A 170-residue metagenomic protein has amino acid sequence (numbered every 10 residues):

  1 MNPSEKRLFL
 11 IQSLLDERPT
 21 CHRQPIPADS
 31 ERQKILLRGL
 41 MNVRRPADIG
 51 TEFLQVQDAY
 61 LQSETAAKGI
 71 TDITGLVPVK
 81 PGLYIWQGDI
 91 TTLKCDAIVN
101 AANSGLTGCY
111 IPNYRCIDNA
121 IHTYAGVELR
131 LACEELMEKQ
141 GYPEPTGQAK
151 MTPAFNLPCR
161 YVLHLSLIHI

Functional and structural regions predicted by a protein language model:
M1-L76: Non-catalytic accessory regions outside enzyme or core folds
C21-P27, Q87-D89, T152: Short, functional N-terminal and low-complexity linear motifs
R45-T71, G105-A125, P153-N156: Short, charge-rich amphipathic segments
A59-A101: Long amphipathic N-terminal alpha/beta scaffold segment
K68-G69, I85, E128-L129, Q148-T152: Short, charged low-complexity intrinsically disordered segments located at boundaries of structured domains
Q87-G141, T146: Short, conserved "active-site rim" segments that organize catalytic pockets and cofactor/ligand binding
E135-L165: Active-site alpha/beta core segments
I168-I170: Conserved small/polar residues in nucleotide/adenosyl-binding loops
